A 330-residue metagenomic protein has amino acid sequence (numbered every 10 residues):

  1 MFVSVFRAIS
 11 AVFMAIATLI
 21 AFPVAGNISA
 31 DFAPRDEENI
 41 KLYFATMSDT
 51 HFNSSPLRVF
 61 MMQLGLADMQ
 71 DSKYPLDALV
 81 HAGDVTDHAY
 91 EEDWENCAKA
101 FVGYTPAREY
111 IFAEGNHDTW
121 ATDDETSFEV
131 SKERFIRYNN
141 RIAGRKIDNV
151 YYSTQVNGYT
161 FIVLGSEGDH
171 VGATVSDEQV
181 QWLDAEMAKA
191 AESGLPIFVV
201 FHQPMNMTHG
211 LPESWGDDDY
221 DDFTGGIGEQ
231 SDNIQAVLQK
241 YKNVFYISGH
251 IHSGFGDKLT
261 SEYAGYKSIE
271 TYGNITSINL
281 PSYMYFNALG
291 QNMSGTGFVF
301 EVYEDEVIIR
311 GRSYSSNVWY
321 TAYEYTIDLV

Functional and structural regions predicted by a protein language model:
M1-A30: Gram-positive cell-envelope targeting signals
G26-W94: N-terminal active-site segment of His-dependent metallophosphoesterases
T46-S48, L79-D84, Y110-N116, V199-F201 (+2 more regions): Active-site neighborhood of phospho(di)ester-bond hydrolases with catalytic His/Asp-centered motifs
F52-S54, D84-T86, V163-V175, S214-F223: Surface-exposed cleft-lining segments at the edges of enzyme active sites
E91-S193, N233-K240, G256-Y285, L289 (+2 more regions): Extended active-site neighborhood of metal-dependent phosphoesterases/phosphodiesterases
G165-E167, V200-M205, G249-I251, S313: Short, well-ordered beta-to-alpha junction loops that form the rim of enzyme active sites and present histidine/acidic
T174, A190-S248, K258: Active-site-proximal segments of metal-dependent phosphoesterases and phosphodiesterases across multiple
E304-V330: Acidic, His/Gly-rich catalytic cores of divalent-metal-dependent hydrolytic chemistry
